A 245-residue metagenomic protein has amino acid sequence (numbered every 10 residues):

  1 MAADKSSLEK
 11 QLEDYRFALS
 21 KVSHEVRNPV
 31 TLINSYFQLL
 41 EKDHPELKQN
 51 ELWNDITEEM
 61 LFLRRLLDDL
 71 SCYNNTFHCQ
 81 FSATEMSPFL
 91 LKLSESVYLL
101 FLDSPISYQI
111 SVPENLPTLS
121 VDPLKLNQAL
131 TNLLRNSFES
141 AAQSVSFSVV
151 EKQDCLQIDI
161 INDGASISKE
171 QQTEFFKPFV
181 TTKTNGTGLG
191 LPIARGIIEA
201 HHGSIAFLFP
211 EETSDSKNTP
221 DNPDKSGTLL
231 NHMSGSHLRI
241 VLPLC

Functional and structural regions predicted by a protein language model:
M1-D14: Conserved signal-transmission helix
N50-L100: Conserved DHp (HisKA) dimerization/phosphotransfer helix of two-component histidine kinases, i.e., the long coiled-coil
T76-C79, T118-V121, T182: Conserved micro-motifs of the catalytic ATP-binding
S107-P117: Conserved catalytic submotifs in the C-terminal HATPase_c
S144-D154: Short beta-strand/loop element within the Bergerat-fold HATPase_c
I167-P178: Short conserved segment of the HATPase_c
I198-E199: Detector for a conserved hydrophobic position within an alpha-helical segment of the HATPase_c
